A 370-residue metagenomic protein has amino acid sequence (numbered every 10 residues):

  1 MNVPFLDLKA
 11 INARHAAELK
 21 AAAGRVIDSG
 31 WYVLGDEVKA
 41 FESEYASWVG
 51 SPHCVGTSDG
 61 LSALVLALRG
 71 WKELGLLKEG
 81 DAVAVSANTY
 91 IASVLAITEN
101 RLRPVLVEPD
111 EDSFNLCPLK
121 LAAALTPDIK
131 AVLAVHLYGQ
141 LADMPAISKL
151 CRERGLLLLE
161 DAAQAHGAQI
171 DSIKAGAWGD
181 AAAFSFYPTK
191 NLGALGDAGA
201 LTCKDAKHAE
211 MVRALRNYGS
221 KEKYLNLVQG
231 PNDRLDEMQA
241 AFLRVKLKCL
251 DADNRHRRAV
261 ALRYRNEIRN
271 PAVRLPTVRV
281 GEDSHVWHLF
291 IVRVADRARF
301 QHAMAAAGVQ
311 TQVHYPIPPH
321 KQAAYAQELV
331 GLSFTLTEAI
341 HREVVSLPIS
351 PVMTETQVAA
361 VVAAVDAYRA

Functional and structural regions predicted by a protein language model:
M1-W31, A307, P348: N-terminal "arm"/small-domain region of PLP-dependent enzymes with the aminotransferase-like
N2, R14, L77, R257 (+1 more regions): Pyridoxal 5′-phosphate
K9, V38-S43, W48-C54, L61 (+5 more regions): PLP-dependent aminotransferase class I/II
W31, G35-A82, A96-N100, L106 (+1 more regions): Phosphate-binding glycine-rich loop
N88-V94: Conserved coil-to-alpha-helix start sites within the AMP-binding
N100, E153-R154, A307: Helix C-cap/helix->beta junction micro-motif
R103-S113, Q312: Short beta-strand->loop structural element characteristic of the AMP-binding/adenylate-forming
D112-A194, A200-T202, S346: Active-site phosphate-binding strand-loop segment of PLP-dependent enzymes
